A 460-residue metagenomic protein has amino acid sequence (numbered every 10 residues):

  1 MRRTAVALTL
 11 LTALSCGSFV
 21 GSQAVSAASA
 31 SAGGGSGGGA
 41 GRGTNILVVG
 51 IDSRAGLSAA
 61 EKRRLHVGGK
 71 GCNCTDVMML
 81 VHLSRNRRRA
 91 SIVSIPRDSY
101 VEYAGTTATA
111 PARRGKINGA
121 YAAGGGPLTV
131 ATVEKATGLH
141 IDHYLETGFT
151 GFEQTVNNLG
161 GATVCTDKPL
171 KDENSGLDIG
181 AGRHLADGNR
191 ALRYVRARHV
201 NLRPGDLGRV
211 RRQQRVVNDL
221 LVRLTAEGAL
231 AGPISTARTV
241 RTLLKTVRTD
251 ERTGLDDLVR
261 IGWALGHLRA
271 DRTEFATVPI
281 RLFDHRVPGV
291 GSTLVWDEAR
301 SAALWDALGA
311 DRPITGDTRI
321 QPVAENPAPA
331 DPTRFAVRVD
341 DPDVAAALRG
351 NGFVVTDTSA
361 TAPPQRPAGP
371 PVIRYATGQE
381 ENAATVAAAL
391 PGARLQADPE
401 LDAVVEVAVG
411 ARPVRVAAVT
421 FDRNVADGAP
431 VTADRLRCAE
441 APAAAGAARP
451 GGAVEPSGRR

Functional and structural regions predicted by a protein language model:
M1-R460: Non-catalytic, solvent-exposed segments at the cell envelope interface
